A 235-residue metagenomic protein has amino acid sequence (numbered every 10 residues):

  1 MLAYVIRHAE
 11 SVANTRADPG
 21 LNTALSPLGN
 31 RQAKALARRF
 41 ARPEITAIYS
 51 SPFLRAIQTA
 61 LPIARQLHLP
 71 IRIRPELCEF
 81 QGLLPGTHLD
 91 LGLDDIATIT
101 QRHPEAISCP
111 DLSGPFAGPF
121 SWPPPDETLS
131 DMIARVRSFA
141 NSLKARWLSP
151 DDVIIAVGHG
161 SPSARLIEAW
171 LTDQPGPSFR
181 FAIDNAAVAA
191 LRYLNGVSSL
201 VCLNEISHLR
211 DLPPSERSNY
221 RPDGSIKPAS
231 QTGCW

Functional and structural regions predicted by a protein language model:
A3, S149-G158: Generic beta-sheet signal
A3-R65, P125-R137: Loop-to-helix element that buttresses phosphate recognition and phosphoryl-transfer chemistry
Y4, R72-R74, V201: General small-molecule cofactor/ligand-binding pocket signal
A9, G160, I206: Active-site metal-binding loops of divalent metal-dependent hydrolases
L36-S113, W235: Phosphate-coordination/substrate-recognition cap region in phosphate-metabolizing enzymes
F80-T98, A145, S149-D152, E168-W235: Acidic, low-complexity terminal tails and accessory targeting/binding regions of phosphate-metabolizing enzymes
T100-D131, G224-S230: Short glycine/proline- and acidic residue-enriched helix-loop micro-motifs that form flexible lids or anion-recognition
H159-A164, L194: GST superfamily/GST-like fold recognition
